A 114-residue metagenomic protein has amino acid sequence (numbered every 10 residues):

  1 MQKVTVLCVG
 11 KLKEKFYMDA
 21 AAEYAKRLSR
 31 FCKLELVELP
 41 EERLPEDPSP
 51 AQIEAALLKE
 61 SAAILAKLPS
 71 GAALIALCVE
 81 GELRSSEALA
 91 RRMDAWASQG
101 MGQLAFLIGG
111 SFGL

Functional and structural regions predicted by a protein language model:
M1-L28: N-terminal beta1-alpha1 ligand-phosphate binding loop
V6, I75, G109: Conserved RecA-like P-loop NTPase ATPase core
L7, E35-V37: General small-molecule cofactor/ligand-binding pocket signal
L12, V79-E82, G110-G113: Short glycine-rich anion-binding loops that position phosphate/pyrophosphate groups of nucleotides and phosphorylated
F16-Y17, S85, L114: Secondary-structure boundary/capping motif
S29-E35: A generic structural motif
L39-E42, S111-L114: Mobile beta-alpha loop/short-helix "lid" or hinge segments that flank ligand
P40-L104: S-adenosyl-L-methionine/SAH cofactor-binding core of RNA-modifying enzymes
